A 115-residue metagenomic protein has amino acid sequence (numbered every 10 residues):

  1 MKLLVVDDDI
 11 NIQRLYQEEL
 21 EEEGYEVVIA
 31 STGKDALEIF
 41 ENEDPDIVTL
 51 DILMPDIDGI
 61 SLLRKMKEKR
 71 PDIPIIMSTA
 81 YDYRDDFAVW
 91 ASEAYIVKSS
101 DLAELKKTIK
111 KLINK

Functional and structural regions predicted by a protein language model:
D7: Conserved acidic carboxylate
R14-E22: Charged docking surfaces used in two-component/phosphorelay signaling
G24-S31, I39: Short hydrophobic/Thr-rich beta-strand motif most characteristic of the beta2 strand and flanking loop of CheY-like
T32-D35, D58-S61: Acidic catalytic/metal-coordinating carboxylates
D51: Active-site residues of response regulator receiver
M54: Receiver (REC) domain active-site loop signature in two-component systems and cognate sites in sensor histidine kinases
S61, Y81-K107: Alpha4 helix (beta4-alpha4-beta5 surface) of REC/receiver domains from two-component response regulators
